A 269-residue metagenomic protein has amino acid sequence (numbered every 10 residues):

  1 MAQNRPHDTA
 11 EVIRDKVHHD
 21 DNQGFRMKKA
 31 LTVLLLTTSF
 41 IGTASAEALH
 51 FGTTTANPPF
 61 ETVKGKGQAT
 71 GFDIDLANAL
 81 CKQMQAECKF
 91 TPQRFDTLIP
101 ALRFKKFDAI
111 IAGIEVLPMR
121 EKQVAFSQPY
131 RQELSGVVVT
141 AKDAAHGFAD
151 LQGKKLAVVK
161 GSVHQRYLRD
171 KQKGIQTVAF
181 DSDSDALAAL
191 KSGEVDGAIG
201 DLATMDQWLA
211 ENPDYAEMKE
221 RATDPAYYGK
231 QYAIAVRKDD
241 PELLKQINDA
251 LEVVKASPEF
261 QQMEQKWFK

Functional and structural regions predicted by a protein language model:
E47-G113: Extracytoplasmic small-molecule ligand-binding "clamshell" domains of the periplasmic binding protein/Venus flytrap
T55, R131-V139, L202, D206-L251 (+1 more regions): Periplasmic-binding protein-like
I74-Q83, A149-D150, K154-K155, K160-V163 (+2 more regions): Extended ligand-binding regions for polar small-molecule ligands
A79-K82, T91-P92, D96-D108, Q123-A125 (+3 more regions): Short helices/loops that flank or line small-molecule/ion binding pockets
E87, R166-F180, A216-A222, D249-K269: Ligand-binding clefts/hinges and TM-proximal coupling segments of bilobed small-molecule sensing domains
E87-R94, V158, I175-S182, A186: Short beta-strand-to-loop elements that line the ligand-binding cleft of bilobed periplasmic-binding protein-like
T97-P100, I114-K122, Y167-D170, D196-Y228: A ligand-binding cleft/hinge motif common to bilobed small-molecule-binding domains
Y130, V139-L156: Flexible hinge/capping segments at coil-to-helix
